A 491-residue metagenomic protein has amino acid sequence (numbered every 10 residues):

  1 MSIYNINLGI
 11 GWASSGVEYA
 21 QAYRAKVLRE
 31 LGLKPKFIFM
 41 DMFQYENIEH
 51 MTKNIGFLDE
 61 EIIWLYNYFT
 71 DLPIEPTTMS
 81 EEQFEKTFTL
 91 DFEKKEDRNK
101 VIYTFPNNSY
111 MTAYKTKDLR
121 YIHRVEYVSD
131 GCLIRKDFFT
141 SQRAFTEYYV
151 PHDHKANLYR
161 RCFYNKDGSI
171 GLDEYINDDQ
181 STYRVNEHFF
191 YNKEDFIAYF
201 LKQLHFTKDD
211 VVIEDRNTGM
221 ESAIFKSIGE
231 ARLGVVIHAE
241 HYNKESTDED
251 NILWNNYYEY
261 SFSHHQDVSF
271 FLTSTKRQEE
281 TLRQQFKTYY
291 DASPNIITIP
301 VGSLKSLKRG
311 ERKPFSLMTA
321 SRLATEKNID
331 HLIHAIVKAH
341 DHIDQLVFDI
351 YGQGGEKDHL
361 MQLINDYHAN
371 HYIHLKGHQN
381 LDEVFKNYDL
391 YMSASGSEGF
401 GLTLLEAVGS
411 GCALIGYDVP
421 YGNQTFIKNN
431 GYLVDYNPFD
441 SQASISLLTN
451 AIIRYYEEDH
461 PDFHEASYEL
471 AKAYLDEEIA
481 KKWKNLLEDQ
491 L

Functional and structural regions predicted by a protein language model:
L201-F206, E240, D248-F271: Membrane-proximal helix-turn-helix segments that form the acceptor-binding/catalytic region of lipid-linked
Y258, H264-S293: A short, active-site helix/loop in glycosyltransferases that binds the activated sugar's phosphate group
R322-K338, G355-D358: A conserved mid-protein helix/loop that constitutes part of the nucleotide-sugar donor-binding site
H359-H378: Nucleotide-activated donor-binding/catalytic signature segment of Leloir-type glycosyltransferases, i.e., the conserved
G396: Aromatic "clamp/platform" in nucleotide-sugar-dependent glycosyltransferases that forms part of the donor/acceptor
A413-Y417: Short hydrophobic beta-strand element within catalytic cores of glycosyltransferases and related nucleotide-activated
Q424-I453: Change "using UDP/GDP/dTDP sugars" to "using nucleotide sugars
D459-E488: A charged, aromatic-enriched C-terminal amphipathic alpha-helix characteristic of glycosyltransferases across folds
